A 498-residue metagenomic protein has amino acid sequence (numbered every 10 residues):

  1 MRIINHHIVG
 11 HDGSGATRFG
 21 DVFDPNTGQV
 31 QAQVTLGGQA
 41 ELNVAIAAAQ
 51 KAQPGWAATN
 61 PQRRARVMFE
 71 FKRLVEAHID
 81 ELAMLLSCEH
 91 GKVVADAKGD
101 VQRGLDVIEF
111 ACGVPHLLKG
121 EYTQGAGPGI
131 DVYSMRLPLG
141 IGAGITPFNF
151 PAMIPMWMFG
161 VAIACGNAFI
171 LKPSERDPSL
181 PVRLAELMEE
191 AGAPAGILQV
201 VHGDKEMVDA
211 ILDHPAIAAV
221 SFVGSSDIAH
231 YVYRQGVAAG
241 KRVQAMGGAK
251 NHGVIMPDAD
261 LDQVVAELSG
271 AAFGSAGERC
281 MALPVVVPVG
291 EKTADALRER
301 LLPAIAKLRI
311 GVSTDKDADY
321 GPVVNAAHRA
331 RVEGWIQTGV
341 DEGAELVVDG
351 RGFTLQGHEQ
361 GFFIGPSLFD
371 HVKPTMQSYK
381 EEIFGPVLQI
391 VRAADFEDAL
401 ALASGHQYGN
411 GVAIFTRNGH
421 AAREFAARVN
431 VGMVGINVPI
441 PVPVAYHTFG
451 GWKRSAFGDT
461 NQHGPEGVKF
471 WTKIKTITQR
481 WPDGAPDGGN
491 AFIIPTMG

Functional and structural regions predicted by a protein language model:
M1-V30: Hydrophobic face of amphipathic alpha-helices that form TPR/SEL1-like repeat modules and related alpha-solenoid
G10, G28, R64, L86 (+10 more regions): Residue-level signal for inorganic ion chemistry
P25, Q39-L42, P61, V94 (+4 more regions): Residues at or immediately preceding the N-termini of alpha-helices
T27-Q33, I217, V254, R309 (+2 more regions): Conserved C-terminal structural/oligomerization subdomain of aldehyde/semialdehyde dehydrogenase
Q31-G37, A52-A58, G144, G253-M256 (+5 more regions): Short, well-ordered beta-strand elements within core beta-sheets of diverse protein domains
Q31-L118: Glycine-rich loop-to-alpha-helix module at the N-terminal edge of alpha/beta enzyme cores
G120-A266, A393, G458: Rossmann-like NAD(P) dinucleotide-binding subdomain of oxidoreductase/dehydrogenase enzymes
G192, D227-K373, I436, D483-D487 (+1 more regions): ALDH superfamily catalytic-core signature
